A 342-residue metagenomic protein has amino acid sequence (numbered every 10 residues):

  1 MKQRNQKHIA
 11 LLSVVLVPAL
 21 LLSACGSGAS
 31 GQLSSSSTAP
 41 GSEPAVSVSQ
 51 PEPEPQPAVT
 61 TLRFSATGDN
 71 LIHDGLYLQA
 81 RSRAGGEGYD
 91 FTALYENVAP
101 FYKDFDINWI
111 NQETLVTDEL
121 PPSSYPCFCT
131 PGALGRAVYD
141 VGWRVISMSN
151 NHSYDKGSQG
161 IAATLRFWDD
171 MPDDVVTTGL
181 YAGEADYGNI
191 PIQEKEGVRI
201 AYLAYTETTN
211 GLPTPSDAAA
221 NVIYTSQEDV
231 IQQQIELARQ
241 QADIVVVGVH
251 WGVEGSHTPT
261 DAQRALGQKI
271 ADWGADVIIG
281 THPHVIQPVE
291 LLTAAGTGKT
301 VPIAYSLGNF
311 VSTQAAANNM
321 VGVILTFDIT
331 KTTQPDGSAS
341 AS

Functional and structural regions predicted by a protein language model:
K2-V14: Bacterial N-terminal signal peptides that target proteins for export
L16-A19: Alpha-helical transmembrane segments
L21-A24: C-terminal motif of bacterial Sec signal peptides marking the signal peptidase cleavage site
G26-L33, A39-S342: Acidic, metal/ion-coordinating pockets
